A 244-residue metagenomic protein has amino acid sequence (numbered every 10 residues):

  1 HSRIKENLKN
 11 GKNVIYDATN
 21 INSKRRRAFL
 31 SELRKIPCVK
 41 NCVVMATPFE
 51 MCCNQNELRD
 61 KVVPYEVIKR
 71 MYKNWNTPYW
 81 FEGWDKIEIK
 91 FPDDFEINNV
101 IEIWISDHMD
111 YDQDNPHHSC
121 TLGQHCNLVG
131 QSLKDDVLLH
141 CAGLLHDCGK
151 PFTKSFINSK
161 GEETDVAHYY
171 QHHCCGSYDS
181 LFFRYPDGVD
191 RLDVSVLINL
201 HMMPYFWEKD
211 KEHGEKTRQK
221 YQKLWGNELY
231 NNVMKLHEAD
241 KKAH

Functional and structural regions predicted by a protein language model:
H1-I36: Conserved nucleotide-sensing/catalytic segment adjacent to the nucleotide-binding pocket in NTP-handling enzymes
N10, I36-N41, G83-D85: Short glycine-/polar-rich loops that comprise or flank the Walker A/P-loop and associated switch/sensor motifs
V14-A18, V43, K235-H237: Acidic beta-strand-to-loop metal/phosphate-binding motif
C38-C52: Conserved phosphate-donor/acceptor-positioning beta-strand/loop module used by diverse small-molecule
E50-N99: Conserved GTP-binding G-domain of TRAFAC-class P-loop NTPases and closely related GTPase folds
Y65-Y72, G123, N127, R191-N199: Short, well-structured alpha-helical segments
V100-L128, P151, S155-D165: Active-site flanking loop/helix segments enriched in acidic
V129-A243: Divalent metal-dependent catalytic cores for phosphoryl transfer on phosphate-bearing substrates
